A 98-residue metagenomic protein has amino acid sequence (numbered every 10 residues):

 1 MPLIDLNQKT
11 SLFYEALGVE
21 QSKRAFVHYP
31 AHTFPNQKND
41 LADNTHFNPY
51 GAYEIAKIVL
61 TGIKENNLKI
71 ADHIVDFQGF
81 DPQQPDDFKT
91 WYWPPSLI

Functional and structural regions predicted by a protein language model:
M1-S11: Substrate-gating cap/lid alpha-helix
S11-F13, G79: Short secondary-structure capping/turn micro-motifs that flank functional sites
Y14-E20: Histidine/acidic-residue-rich catalytic or RNA/ligand-binding cores of hydrolases and nuclease-related proteins
E20-I98: Conserved catalytic region of serine esterases and O-acyltransferases that act on ester linkages in lipids
